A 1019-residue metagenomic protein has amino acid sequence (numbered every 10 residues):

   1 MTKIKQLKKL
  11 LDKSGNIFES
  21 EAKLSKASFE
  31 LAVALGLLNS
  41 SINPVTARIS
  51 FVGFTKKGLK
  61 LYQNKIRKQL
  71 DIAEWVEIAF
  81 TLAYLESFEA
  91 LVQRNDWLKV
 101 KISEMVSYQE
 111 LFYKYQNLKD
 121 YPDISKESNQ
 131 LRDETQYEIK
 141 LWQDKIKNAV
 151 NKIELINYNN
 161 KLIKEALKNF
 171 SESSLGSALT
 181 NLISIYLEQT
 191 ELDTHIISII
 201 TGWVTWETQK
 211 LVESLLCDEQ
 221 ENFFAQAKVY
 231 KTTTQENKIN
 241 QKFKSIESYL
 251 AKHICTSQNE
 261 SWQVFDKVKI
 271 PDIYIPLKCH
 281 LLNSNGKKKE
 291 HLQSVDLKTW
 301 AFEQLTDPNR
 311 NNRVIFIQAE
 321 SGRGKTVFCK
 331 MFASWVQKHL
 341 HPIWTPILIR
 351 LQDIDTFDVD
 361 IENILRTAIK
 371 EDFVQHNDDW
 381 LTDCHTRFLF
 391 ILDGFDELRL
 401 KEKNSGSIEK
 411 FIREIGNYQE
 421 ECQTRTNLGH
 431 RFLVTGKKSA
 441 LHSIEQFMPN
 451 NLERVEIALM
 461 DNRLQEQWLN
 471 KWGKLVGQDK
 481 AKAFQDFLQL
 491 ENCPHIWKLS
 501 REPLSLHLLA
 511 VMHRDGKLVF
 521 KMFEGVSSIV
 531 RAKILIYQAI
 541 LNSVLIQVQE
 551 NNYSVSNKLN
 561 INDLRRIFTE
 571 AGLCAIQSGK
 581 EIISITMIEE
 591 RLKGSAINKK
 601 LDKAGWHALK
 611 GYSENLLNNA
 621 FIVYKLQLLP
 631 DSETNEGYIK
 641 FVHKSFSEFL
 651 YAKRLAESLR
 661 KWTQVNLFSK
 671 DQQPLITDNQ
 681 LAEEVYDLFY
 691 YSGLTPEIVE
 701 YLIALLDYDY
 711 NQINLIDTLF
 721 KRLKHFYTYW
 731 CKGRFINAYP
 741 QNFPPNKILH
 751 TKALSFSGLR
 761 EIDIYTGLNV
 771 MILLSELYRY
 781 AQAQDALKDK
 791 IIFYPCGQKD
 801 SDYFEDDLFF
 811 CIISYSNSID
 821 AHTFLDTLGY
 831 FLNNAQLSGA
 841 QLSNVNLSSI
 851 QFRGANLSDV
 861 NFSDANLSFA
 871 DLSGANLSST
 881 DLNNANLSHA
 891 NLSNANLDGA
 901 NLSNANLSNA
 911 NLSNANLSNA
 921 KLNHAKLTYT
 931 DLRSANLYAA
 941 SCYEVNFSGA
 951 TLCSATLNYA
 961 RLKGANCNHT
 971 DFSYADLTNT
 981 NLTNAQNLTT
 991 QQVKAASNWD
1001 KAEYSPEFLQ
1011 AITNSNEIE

Functional and structural regions predicted by a protein language model:
Q6-S41: Membrane-penetrating hydrophobic segments
L7-K9, K13, F54-Q69, F80-Q130 (+9 more regions): P-loop NTPase signaling cores
D144, K269-P271, L282-K289, L452 (+8 more regions): Extended helical regulatory/linker subdomains that flank P-loop NTPase cores
Q241-H291: Charged, amphipathic alpha-helical linker segments immediately N-terminal to NTP-binding catalytic cores
T386, L504, N562-R566, F689-E697 (+3 more regions): Residues within HEAT/ARM-like alpha-solenoid scaffolds
K644-S645, E657-I736: Leucine-rich, amphipathic alpha-helical/linker segments
T728-V845, I850: Alpha-solenoid helical-repeat scaffolds
D789, L808-E1019: Tandem repeat scaffolds
